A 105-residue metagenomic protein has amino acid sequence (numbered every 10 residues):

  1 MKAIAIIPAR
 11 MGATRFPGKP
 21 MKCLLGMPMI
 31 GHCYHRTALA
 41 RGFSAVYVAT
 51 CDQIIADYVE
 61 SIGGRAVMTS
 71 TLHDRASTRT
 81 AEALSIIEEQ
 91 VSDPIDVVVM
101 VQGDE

Functional and structural regions predicted by a protein language model:
K2-T50: N-terminal glycine-rich phosphate-binding loop and ensuing alpha1 helix
Y47, Q53-E105: Short phosphate-binding loop-to-helix
